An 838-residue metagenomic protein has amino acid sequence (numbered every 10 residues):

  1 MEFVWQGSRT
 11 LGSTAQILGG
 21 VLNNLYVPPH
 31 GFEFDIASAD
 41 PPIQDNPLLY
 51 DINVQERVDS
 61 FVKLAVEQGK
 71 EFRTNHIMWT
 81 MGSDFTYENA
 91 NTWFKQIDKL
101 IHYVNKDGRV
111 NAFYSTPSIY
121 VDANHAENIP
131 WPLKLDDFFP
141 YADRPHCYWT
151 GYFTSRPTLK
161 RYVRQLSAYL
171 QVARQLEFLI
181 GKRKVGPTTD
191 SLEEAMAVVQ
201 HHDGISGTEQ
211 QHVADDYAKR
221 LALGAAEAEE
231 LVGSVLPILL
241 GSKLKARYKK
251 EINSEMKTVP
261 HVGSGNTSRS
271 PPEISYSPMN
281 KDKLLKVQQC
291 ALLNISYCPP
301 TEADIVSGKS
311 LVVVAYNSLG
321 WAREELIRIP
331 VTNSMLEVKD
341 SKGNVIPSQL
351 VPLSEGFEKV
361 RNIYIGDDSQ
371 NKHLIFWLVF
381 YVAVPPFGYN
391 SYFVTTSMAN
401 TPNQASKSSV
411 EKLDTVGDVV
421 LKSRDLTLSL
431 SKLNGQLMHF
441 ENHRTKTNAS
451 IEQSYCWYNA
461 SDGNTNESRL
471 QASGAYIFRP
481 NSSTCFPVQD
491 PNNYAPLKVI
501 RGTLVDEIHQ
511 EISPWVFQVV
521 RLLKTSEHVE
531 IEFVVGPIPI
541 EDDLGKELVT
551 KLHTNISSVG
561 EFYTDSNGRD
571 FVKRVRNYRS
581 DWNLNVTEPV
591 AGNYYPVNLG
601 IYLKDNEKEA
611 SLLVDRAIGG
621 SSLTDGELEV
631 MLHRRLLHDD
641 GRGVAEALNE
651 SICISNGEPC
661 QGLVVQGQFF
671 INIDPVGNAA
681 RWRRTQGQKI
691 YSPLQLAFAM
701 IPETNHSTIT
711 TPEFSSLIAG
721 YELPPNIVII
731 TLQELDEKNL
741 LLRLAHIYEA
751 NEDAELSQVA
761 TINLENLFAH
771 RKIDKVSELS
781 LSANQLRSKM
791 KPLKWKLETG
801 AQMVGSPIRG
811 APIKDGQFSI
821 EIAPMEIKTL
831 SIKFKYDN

Functional and structural regions predicted by a protein language model:
M1, I52-V54, W93, P117 (+1 more regions): C-terminal (or distal) subdomains of carbohydrate-active enzymes
M1-A39: Surface-exposed loop and adjacent secondary-structure segments within mature catalytic domains
E2-R9, V54-G151, T208, G233-L240 (+3 more regions): C-terminal domain-boundary segment and adjacent tail
Q6-T14, E71-R73, T189, K422 (+1 more regions): Extracellular/periplasmic catalytic domains that process cell-envelope and extracellular macromolecules
N24-E67, F486: Alpha-helical scaffold elements lining the catalytic groove of polysaccharide deacetylases
N24-V27, S83-E88, I119-Y120, D203 (+1 more regions): Solvent-exposed loop/turn segments at secondary-structure junctions within structured extracellular/periplasmic domains
K70-T74, R183-L192, P659-L663: Structural motif
A123-N294, K309, A680-T704, L735-K738: Metal- or metallocofactor-binding catalytic centers and their adjacent structured scaffolds across diverse enzyme
